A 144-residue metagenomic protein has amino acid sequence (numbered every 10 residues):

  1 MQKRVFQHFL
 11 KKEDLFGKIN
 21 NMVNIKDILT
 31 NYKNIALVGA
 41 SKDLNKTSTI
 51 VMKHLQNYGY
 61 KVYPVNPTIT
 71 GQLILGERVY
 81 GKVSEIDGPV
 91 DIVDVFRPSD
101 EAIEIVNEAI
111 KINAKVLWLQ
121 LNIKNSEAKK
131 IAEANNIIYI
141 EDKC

Functional and structural regions predicted by a protein language model:
R4, H8: Cationic, low-complexity basic patches in intrinsically disordered or flexible, solvent-exposed regions
N45-K46, K53-L73: NAD(P)-binding Rossmann-fold cofactor-contacting core
L73-G88, D94-E104: Glycine-rich, highly charged phosphate/nucleotide-binding loops
E101-Q120: Rossmann-fold NAD(P) dinucleotide-binding segment
L121-C144: Rossmann-fold NAD(P)-binding glycine/threonine-rich loop
